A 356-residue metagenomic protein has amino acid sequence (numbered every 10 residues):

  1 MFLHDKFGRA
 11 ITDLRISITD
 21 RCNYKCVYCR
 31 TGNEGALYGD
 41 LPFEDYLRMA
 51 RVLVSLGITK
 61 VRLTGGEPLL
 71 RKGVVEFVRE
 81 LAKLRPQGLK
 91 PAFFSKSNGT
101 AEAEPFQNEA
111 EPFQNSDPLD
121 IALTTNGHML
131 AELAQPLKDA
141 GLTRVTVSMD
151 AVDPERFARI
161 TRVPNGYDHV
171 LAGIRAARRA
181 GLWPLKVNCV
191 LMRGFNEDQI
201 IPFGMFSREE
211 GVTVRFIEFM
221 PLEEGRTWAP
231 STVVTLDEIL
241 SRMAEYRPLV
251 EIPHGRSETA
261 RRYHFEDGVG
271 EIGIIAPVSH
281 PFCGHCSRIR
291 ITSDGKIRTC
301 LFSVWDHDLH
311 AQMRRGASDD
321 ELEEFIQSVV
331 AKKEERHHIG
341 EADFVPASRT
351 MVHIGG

Functional and structural regions predicted by a protein language model:
M1-H4, H280-G356: Radical SAM enzyme core and accessory elements
M1-R15, K25-V27, S55, K60 (+3 more regions): N-terminal [4Fe-4S]-dependent radical SAM core
K6-D45, S55-L56, L301: Canonical Radical SAM [4Fe-4S] cluster-binding loop centered on the CxxxCxxC motif and its immediate flanking residues
G32-D40, A158-N165, W228-S231: Short glycine-enriched, charge-decorated loop/helix-capping segments at active-site entrances that position
F43, L47-R62, R71-N98, E109-R215: Radical SAM/AdoMet-radical enzyme domain recognition
E67: Conserved G/P- and acidic residue-centered "switch" motifs that form tight phosphate/ATP-binding loops in soluble
E155, P164-D168, R175-E271, P277 (+1 more regions): Radical SAM enzyme [4Fe-4S]-AdoMet core and its adjacent flexible, acidic and glycine-rich loops/tails across
